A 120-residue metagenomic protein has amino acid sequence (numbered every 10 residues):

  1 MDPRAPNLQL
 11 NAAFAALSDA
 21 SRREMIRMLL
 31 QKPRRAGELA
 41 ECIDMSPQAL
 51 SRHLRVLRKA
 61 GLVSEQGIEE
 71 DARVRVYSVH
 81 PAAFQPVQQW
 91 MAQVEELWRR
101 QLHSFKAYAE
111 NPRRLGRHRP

Functional and structural regions predicted by a protein language model:
M1-Q9, M28-P47, K59-S64, P81-P120: C-terminal regulatory/oligomerization modules of transcriptional regulators
A12: Interfacial catalytic loop of ABC nucleotide-binding domains
A16-S21: Short helix-coil-helix linker/hinge
R23-M25: Pre-recognition alpha-helix immediately N-terminal to the DNA-recognition helix within helix-turn-helix or winged-helix
H53: Residues within the DNA-recognition helix of helix-turn-helix
V56: Alpha-helical DNA-recognition elements
G67-V76: Short, Lys/Arg-rich nucleic-acid/phosphate-binding segment
